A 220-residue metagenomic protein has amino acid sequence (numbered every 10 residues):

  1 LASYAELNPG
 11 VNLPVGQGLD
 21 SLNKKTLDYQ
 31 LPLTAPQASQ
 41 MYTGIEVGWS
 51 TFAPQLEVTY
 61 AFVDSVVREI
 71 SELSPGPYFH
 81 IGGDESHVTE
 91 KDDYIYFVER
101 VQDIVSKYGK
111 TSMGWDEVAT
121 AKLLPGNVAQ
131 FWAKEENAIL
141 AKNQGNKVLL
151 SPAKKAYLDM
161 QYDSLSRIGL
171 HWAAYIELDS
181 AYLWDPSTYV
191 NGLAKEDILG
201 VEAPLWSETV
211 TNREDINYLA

Functional and structural regions predicted by a protein language model:
A2-V58: Aromatic- and acidic-residue-enriched carbohydrate-binding clefts of CAZyme catalytic domains
L56-A220: Substrate-binding groove of N-acetylhexosamine-processing glycoside hydrolases
